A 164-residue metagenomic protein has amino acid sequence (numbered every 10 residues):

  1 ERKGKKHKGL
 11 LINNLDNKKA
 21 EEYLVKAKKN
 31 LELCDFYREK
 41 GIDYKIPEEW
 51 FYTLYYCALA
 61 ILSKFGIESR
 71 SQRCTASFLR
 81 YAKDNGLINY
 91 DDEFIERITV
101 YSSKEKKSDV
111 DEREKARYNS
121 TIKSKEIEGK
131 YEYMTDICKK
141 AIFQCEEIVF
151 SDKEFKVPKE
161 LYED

Functional and structural regions predicted by a protein language model:
E1-D164: Terminal alpha-helical segments
